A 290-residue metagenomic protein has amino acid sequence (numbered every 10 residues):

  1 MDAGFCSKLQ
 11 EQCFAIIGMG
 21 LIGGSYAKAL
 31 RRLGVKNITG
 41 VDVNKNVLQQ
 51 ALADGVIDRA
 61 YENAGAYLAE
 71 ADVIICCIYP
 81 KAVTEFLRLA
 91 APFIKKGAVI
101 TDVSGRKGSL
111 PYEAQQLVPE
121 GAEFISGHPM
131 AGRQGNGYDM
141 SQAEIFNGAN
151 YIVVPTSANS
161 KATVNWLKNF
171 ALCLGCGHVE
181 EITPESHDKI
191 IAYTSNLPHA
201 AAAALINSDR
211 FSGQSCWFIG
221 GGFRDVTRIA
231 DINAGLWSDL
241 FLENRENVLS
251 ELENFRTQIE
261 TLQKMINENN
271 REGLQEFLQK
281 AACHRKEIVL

Functional and structural regions predicted by a protein language model:
D2-A64, L68-A69: NAD(P)+-binding Rossmann beta1-loop-alpha1 motif at the extreme N-terminus of oxidoreductases
V43, I78, V103-G105: Short beta->alpha hinge that forms the Motif I/post-I loop of the SAM-binding pocket
N46-V47, A82, K107-L110: Conserved short alpha-helix immediately C-terminal to the canonical SAM/SAH-binding motif I of Rossmann-like
G65-V99: Rossmann-like NAD(P)-binding element
F86-D139: Rossmann-like NAD(P)(H) cofactor-binding subdomain of soluble oxidoreductases
A143-R228: Internal alpha-helical scaffold of NAD(P)-dependent oxidoreductase catalytic cores
G213-A281: Interdomain hinge/lid region at the active-site interface of Rossmann-like NAD(P)-dependent oxidoreductases
